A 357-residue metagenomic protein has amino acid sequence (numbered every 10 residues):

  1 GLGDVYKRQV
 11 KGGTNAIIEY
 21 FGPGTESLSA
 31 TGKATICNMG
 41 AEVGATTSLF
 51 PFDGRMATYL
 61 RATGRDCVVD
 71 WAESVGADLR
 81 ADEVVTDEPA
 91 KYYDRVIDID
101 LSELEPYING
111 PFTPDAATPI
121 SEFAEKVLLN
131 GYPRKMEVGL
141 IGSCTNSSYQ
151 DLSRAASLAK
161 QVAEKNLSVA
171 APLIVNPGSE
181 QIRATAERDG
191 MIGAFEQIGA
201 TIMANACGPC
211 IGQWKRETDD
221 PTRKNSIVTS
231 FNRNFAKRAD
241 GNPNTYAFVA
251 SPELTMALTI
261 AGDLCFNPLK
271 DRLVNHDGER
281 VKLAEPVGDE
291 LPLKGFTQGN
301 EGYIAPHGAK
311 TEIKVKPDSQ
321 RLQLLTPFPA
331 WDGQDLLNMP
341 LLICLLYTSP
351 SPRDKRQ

Functional and structural regions predicted by a protein language model:
G1-Q9, T348-D354: Conserved small/polar residues in nucleotide/adenosyl-binding loops
V10-G13, S29, N38-E42, P89-K91 (+8 more regions): Solvent-exposed alpha-helices and their adjacent loops that cap or buttress functional pockets in soluble metabolic
V10-Y59, T259: Internal alpha/beta core interface subdomains
N15-E19, T46-L49, V96-D98, E137-G139 (+6 more regions): Structural motif
G32-P51, L140-D151, D240-L264, L345-S349 (+1 more regions): Conserved phosphate/anionic-ligand binding catalytic regions in large, soluble enzymes, centered on
V43-V169, V175-E217: Accessory "access/gating" subregions that flank catalytic or transport cores
S74-A77, D87, G278-L346: Flexible inter-domain linker/hinge segments
R80, A186-R272: Phosphate/diphosphate-binding loops
